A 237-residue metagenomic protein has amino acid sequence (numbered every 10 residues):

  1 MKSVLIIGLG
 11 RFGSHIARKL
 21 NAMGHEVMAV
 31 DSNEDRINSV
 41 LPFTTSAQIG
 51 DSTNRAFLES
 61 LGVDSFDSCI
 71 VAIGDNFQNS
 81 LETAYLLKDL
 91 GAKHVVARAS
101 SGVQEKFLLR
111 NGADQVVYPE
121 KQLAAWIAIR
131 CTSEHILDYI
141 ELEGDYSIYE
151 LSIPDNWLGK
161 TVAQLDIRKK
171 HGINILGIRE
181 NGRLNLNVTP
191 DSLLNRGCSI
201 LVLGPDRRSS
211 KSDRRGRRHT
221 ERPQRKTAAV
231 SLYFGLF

Functional and structural regions predicted by a protein language model:
M1-F237: Cytosolic regulatory regions of ion transport systems
